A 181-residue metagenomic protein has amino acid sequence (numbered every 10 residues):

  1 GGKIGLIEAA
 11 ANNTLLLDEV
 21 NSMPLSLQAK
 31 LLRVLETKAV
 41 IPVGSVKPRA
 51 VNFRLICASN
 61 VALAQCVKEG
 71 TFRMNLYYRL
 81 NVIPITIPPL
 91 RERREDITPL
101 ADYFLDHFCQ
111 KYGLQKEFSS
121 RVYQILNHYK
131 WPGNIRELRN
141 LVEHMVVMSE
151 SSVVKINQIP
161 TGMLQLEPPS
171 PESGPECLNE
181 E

Functional and structural regions predicted by a protein language model:
G1, I7-A9, K47-A50: Short, flexible hinge/linker loops that cap or flank conserved catalytic cores
G2, L126, C177: Short coil/loop residues immediately preceding or within conserved phosphate-binding loops of NTP-utilizing enzyme
G2, L15, S26, A58 (+2 more regions): Short, conserved clusters of charged catalytic residues that mark active-site and nucleotide-handling motifs
I7-T37, F53-C57, Q65-N75, R94-E95: Conserved AAA+/SF3 P-loop NTPase catalytic/coupling segment centered on the Walker-B
G44-R54, V61-P168: Nucleotide-binding/hydrolysis machinery
S173-E181: Bacterial C-terminal helix-turn-helix
